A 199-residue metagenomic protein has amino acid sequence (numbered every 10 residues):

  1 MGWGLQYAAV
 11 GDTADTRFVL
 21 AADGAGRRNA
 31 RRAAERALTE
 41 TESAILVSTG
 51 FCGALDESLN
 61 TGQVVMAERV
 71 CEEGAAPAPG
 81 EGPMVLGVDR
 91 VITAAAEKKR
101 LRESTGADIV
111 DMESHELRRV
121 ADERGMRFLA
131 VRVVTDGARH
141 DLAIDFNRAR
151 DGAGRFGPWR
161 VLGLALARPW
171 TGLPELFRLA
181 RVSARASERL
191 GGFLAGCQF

Functional and structural regions predicted by a protein language model:
G4-F199: Glycine-rich phosphate- or other oxyanion-binding loops that anchor nucleotides, phosphorylated ligands
